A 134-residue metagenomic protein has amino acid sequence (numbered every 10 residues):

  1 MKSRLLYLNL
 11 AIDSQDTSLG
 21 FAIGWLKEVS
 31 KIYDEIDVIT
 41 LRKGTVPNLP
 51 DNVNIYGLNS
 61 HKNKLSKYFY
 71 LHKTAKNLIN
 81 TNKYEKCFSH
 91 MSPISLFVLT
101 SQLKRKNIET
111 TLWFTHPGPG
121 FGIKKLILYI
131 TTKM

Functional and structural regions predicted by a protein language model:
M1-G44: N-terminal subdomain of nucleotide-sugar transferases
R4, E85-K86: Structural motif
A11-Q15, K106-L126: A short, histidine- and acid-enriched strand-loop-helix "catalytic/donor-clamping" loop that lines the nucleotide-sugar
G24-I32, R105, I123-M134: Membrane-proximal helix-turn-helix segments that form the acceptor-binding/catalytic region of lipid-linked
K31-K67, T81: Conserved nucleotide-sugar phosphate-binding/catalytic loop shared by glycosyltransferases and other
V46, S95-V98: Short, well-ordered alpha-helical microsegments
H72-K83: Short, well-structured alpha-helical segments in soluble
S89-L96, F114-P117: Short His-centered aromatic/hydrophobic patch
